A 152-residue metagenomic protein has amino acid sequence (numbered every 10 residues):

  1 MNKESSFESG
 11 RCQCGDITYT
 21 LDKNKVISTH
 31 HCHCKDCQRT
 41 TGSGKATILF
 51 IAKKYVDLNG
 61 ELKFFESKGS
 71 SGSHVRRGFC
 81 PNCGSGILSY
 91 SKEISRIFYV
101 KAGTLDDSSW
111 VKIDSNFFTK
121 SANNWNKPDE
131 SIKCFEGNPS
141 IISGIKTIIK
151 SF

Functional and structural regions predicted by a protein language model:
M1-R11, D16-F152: A short Gly-Trp-Pro
